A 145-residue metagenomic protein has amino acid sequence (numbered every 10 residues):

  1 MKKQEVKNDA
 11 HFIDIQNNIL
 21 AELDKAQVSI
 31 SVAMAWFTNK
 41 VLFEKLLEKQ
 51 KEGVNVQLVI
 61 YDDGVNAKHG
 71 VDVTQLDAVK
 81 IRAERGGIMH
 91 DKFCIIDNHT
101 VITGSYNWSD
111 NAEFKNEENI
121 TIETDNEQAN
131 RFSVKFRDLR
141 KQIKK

Functional and structural regions predicted by a protein language model:
M1-L20, K25-S29, N39-K145: PLD/PLD-like phosphodiesterase catalytic module centered on the HKD motif
A35-W36: Catalytic beta/alpha-barrel core
